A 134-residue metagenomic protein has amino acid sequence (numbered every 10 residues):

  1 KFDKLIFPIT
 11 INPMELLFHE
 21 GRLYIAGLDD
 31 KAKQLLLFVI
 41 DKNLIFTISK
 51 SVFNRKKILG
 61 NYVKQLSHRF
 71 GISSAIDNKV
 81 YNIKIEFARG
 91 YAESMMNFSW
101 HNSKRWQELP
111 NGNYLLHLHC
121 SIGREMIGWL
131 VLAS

Functional and structural regions predicted by a protein language model:
L5-P8, K33-L35: Short, mixed charged/polar active-site loops that provide acid/base catalysis or chelate metal/phosphate cofactors
F7-P8, L17-E20, D77: A short catalytic or substrate-binding loop motif that flags glycine-/basic-rich loops and adjacent residues that bind
P13-E15, R105: Short, surface-exposed charged micro-motifs
R22-Y24: Generic structural signal for coil-to-beta-strand starts
A26-E125: Surface-exposed, charged, gly/pro-rich loop-and-adjacent secondary-structure segments at domain edges
R124-S134: Extended Gly/Ser/Thr-rich low-complexity repeat segments, especially those forming or decorating extracellular
